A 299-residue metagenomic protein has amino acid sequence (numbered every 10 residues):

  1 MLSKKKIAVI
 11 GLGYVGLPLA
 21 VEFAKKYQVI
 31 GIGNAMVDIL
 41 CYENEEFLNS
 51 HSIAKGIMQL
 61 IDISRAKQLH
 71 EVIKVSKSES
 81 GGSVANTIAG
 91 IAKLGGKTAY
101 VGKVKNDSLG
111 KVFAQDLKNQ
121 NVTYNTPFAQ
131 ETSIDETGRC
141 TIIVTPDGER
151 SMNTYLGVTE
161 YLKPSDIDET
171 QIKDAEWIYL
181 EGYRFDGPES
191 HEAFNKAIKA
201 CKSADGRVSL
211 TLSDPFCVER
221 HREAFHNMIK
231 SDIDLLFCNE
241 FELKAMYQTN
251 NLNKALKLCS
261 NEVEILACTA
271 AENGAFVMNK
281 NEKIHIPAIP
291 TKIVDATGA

Functional and structural regions predicted by a protein language model:
M1-V29: Structural/interface elements that position substrates and couple domains in central-metabolism enzymes
V29, T98, Y124, V208-S209 (+1 more regions): Hydrophobic beta-strand scaffold residues
I30, A35, S50, A200 (+2 more regions): Conserved phosphate-binding/catalytic region of the ribokinase-like
I30-V101, S108-V112, P287, K292-V294: Glycine-rich phosphate/adenosyl-contacting loop at the front of the ribokinase-like
D116-I134: A glycine-rich helix N-cap at a beta->alpha junction
N125-E131, I142-P188: Conserved phosphate-binding/catalytic loop of the ribokinase/pfkB sugar-kinase fold
W177-L256, N273-A275: Conserved beta-alpha-beta core of the PfkB/ribokinase-like small-molecule kinase fold
